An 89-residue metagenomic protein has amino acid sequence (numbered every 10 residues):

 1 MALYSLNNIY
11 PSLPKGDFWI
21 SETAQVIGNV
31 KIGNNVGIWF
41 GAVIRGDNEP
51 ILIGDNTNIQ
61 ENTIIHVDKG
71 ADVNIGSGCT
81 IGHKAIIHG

Functional and structural regions predicted by a protein language model:
M1-F18: Extreme N-terminal tail/first-helix region
G16, S21-E22, I27-G28, G33-N34 (+8 more regions): Left-handed beta-helix
